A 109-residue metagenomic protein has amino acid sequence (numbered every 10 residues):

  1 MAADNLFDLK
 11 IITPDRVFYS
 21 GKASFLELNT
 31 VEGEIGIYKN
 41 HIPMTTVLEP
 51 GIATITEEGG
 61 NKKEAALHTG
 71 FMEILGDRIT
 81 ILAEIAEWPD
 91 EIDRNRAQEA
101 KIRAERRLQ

Functional and structural regions predicted by a protein language model:
M1-L6: Short, charged, intrinsically disordered terminal tails
K10-Q98, R103: Compact, glycine-rich, soluble single-domain proteins
R107-Q109: Secondary-structure edge/capping motif, primarily at the C-terminal ends of alpha-helices and the immediately following
